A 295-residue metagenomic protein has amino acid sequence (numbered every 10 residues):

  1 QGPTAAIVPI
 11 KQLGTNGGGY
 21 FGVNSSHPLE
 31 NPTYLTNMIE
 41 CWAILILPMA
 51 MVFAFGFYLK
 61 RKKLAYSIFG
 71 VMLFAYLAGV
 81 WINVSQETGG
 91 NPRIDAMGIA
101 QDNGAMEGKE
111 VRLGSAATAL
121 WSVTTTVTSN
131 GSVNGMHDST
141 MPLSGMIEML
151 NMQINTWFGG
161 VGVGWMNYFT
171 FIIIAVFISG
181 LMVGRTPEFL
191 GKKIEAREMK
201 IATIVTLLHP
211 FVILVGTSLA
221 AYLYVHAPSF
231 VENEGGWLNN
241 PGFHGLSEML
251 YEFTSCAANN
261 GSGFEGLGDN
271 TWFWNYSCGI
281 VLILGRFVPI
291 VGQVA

Functional and structural regions predicted by a protein language model:
Q1-A295: Membrane-proximal intracellular helices of multi-pass ion channels
